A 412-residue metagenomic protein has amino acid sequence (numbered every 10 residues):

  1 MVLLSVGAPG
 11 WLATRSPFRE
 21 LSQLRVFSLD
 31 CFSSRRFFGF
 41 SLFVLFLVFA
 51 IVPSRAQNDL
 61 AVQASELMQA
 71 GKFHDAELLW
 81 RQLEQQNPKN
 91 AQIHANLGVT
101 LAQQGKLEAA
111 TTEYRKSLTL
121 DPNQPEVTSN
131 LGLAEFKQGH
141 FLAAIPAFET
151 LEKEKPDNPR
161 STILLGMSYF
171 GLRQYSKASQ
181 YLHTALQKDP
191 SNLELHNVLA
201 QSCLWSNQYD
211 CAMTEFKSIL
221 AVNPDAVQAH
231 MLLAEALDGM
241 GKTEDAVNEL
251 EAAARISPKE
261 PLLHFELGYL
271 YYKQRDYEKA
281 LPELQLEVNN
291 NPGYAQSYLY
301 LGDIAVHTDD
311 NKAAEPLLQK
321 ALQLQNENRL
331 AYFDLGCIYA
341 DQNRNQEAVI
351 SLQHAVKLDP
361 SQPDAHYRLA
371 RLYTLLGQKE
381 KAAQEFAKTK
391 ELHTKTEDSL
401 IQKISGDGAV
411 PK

Functional and structural regions predicted by a protein language model:
Q57-N58, A91-Q92, P125-E126, P159-R160 (+7 more regions): Helix-start (N-cap) detector for alpha-helical repeat units in TPR-like alpha-solenoids, especially tetratricopeptide
N58-Q82, Q86, V99, Q103 (+3 more regions): Alpha-helical segment of the N-proximal tetratricopeptide repeat
A70-L78, Q103-K116, K137-T150, R160 (+8 more regions): Structural signature of tandem alpha-helical TPR/SEL1-like repeats, specifically the intra-repeat loop/turn
Q82, K89, N123, D157 (+9 more regions): Short coil loop/turn residues that delineate tetratricopeptide repeat
Q86, L120, K153-E154, K188 (+6 more regions): Structural marker of alpha-solenoid helical repeat scaffolds
Y367-K412: Terminal, low-structured helical/coil segments at or just beyond the last alpha-helical repeat
